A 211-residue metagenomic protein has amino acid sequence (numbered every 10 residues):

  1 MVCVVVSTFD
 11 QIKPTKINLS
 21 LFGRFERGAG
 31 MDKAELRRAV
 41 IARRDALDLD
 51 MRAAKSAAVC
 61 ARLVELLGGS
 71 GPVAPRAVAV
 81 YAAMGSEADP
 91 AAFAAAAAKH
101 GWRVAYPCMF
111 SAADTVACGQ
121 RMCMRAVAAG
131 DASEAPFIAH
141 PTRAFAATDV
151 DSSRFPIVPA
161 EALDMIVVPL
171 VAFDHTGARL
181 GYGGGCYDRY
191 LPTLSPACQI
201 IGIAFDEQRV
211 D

Functional and structural regions predicted by a protein language model:
P14-N18, G30-E35, A42-D45, L49 (+4 more regions): Surface-exposed, charge/polar-rich loops and edge strands
N18, G30-A162: N-terminal active-site beta-alpha-beta segment that forms phosphate/nucleotide-binding and substrate-recognition loops
R24-R27: Basic polycationic patches enriched in arginine
V80, V168-P169: Redox-cofactor binding/interface segments in oxidoreductases and associated redox assembly factors
M84-S86, V171-H175: Short glycine-rich anion-binding loops that position phosphate/pyrophosphate groups of nucleotides and phosphorylated
